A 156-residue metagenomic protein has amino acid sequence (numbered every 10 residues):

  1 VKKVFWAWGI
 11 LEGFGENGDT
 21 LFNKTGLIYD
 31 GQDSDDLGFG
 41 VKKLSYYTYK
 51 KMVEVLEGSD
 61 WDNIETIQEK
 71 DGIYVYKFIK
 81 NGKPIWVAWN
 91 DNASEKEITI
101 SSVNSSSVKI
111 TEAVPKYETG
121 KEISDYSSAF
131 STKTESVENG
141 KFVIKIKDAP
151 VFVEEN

Functional and structural regions predicted by a protein language model:
V1-K50, N63-G72: Aromatic/acidic polysaccharide-binding cleft in carbohydrate-active enzymes
L11-E12, S94, K116-E118: Surface-exposed, flexible loop/turn segments at secondary-structure boundaries
D30, T99-V103, T111-A113, K145-K147 (+1 more regions): A structural detector for beta-sheet-dominated domains
V55-Q68, S107-K109: Short secondary-structure junctions
I64, I73-K77, S106-I110, T132-K133 (+1 more regions): Generic structural motif
Q68-S106, A113, F152: Carbohydrate-binding surface patches
S101-A129: C-terminal accessory region downstream of the catalytic core in glycan-modifying enzymes
I123-N156: C-terminal beta-strand-rich structural cap/linker in extracellular carbohydrate-active enzymes
